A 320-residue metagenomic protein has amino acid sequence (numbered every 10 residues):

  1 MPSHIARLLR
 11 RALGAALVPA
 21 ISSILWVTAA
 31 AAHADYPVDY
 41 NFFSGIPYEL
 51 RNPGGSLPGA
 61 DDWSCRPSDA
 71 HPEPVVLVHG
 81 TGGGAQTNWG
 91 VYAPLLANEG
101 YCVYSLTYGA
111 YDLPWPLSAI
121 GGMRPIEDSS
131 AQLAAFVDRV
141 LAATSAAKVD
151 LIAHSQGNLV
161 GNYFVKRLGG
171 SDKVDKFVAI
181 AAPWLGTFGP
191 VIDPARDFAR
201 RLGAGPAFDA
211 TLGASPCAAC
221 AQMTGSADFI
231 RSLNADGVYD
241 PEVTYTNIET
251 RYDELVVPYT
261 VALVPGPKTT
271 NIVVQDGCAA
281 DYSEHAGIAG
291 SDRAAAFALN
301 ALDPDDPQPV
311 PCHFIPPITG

Functional and structural regions predicted by a protein language model:
P2-N98, H313-G320: Flexible, membrane-associating and regulatory peripheral segments of lipid-active enzymes
A31-S56, C65, A142, P190-A214 (+2 more regions): Composition-driven, intrinsically disordered low-complexity tracts enriched in small residues
E73, T87, V91, N98 (+7 more regions): Extracytoplasmic/secreted proteins, especially bacterial periplasmic and envelope-associated proteins
H79, V103, I126-L233: Serine-dependent carboxylesterase/thioesterase catalytic core of lipase-like alpha/beta-hydrolase/SGNH enzymes
G80-G83, L117-R124, A218-A219, Y282-I288: Second-shell loop/turn segments in exported
A85-T87, L113, F188: Short N-terminal helix/helix-N-cap motif within the alpha/beta-hydrolase-1
L96-W115: Conserved alpha/beta-hydrolase
A199-R201, V238-G320: C-terminal catalytic-base region of ester-bond hydrolases, centering on the histidine of the charge-relay
